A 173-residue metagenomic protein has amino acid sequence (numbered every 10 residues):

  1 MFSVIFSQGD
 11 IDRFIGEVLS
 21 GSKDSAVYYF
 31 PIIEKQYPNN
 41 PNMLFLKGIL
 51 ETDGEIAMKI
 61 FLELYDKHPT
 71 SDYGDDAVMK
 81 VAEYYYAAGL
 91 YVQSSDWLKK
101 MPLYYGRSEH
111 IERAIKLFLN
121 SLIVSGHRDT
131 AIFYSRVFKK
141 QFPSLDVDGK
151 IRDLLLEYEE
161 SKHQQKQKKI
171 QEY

Functional and structural regions predicted by a protein language model:
Q8-I32, Q36-T52: Alpha-helical segment of the N-proximal tetratricopeptide repeat
I15, P31, L62-D66, K99 (+1 more regions): Alpha-solenoid helical repeat scaffolds
G21, T52-E55, G89, G126: Residue-level detector of the short coil/turn that links helix A to helix B within each tetratricopeptide repeat
I33-P41, D66-G74, A88, P102-R113 (+2 more regions): Short solvent-exposed coil/turn linkers within tandem alpha-helical repeat scaffolds
L44-K47, V78-Y85, W97, F118-L122: TPR/Sel1-like alpha-solenoid repeat signature
